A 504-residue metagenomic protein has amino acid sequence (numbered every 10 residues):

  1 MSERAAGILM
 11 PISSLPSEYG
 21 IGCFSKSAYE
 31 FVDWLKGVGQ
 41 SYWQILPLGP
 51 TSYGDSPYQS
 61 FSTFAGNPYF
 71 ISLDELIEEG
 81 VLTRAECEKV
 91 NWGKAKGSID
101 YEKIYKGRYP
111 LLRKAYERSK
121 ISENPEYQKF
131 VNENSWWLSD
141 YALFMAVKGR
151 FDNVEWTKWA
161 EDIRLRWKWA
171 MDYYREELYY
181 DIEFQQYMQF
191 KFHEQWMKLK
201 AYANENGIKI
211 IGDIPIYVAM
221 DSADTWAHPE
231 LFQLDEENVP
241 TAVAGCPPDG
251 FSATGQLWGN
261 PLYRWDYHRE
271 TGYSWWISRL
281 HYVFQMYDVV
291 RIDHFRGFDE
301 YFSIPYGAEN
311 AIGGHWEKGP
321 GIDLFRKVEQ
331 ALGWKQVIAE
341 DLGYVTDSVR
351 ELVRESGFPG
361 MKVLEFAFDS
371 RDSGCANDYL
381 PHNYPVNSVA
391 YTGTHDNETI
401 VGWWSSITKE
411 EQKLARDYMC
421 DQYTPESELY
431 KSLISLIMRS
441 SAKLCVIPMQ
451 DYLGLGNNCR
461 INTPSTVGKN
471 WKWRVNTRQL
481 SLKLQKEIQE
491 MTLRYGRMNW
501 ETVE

Functional and structural regions predicted by a protein language model:
M1-G39: Mature N-terminal, pre-catalytic/accessory segment of carbohydrate-active enzymes
S2-R4, P11, S17, D55-F190 (+4 more regions): Alpha-amylase-like alpha-glycosidases and glucanotransferases acting on alpha-linked glucans and related
K26-T51, M286-Y287, I437: Catalytic domains of carbohydrate-active enzymes, especially glycoside hydrolases
K36, W196-N206, E329, V353-R354: Surface-exposed amphipathic alpha-helices with a cationic face
G37, A146, I163, W473 (+3 more regions): Domain-scale activation on soluble regions of proteins
L46, K209-I211, P215, V289 (+1 more regions): Outer-envelope exported proteins of Gram-negative bacteria
Q185, Q189-V218: Conserved, well-ordered alpha-helix/loop/beta-strand core segments that scaffold catalytic motifs
